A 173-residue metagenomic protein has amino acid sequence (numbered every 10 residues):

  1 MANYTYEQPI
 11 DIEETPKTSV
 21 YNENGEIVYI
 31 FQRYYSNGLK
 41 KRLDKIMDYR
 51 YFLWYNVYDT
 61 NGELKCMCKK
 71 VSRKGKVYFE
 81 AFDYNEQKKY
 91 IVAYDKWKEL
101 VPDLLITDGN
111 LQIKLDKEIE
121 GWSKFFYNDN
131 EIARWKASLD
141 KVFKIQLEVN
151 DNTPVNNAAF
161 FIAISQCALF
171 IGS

Functional and structural regions predicted by a protein language model:
M1-S173: Intrinsically disordered, low-complexity proline/glycine-rich segments
